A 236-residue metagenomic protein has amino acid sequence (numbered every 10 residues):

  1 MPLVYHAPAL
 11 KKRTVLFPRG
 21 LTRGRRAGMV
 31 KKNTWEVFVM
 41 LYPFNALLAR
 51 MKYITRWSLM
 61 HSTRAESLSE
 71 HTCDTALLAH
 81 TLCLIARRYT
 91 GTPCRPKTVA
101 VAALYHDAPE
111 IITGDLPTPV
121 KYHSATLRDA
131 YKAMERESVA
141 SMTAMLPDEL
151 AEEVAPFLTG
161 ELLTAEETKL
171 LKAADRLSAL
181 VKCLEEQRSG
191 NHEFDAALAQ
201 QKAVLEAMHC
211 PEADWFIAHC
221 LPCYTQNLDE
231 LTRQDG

Functional and structural regions predicted by a protein language model:
P2, L16-P18: Intrinsically disordered, low-complexity segments enriched in serine/proline and basic residues
K11-R13, K32-N33: Polybasic, lysine-rich low-complexity intrinsically disordered segments
R13-L16, R23: N-terminal amphipathic/hydrophobic targeting modules at extreme N-termini, encompassing cleavable Sec/SRP-type signal
R19-G20, Q234: Short, linear, compositionally biased motifs with a strong N-terminal bias
V30-G236: Alpha-helical, largely C-terminal catalytic domains that coordinate divalent metal ions via clustered Asp/Glu/His
